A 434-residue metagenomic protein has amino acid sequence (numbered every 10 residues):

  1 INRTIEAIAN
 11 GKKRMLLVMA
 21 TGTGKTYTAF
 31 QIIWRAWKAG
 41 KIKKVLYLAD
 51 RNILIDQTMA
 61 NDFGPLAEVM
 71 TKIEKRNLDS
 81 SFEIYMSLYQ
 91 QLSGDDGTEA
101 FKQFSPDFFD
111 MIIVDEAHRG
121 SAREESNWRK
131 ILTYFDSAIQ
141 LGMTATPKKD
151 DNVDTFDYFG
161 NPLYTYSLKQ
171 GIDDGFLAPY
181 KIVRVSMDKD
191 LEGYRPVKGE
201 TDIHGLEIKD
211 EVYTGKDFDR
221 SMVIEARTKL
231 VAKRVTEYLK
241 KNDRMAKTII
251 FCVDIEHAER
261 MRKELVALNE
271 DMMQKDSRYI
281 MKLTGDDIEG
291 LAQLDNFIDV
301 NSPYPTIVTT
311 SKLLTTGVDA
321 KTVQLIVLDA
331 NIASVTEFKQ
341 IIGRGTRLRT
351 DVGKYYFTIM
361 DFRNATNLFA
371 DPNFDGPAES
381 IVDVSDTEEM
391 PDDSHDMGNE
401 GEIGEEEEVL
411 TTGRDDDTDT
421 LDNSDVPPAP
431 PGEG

Functional and structural regions predicted by a protein language model:
G11-I32: Walker A/P-loop
K38, N52-E74, E264-M273: Conserved helix-turn-beta segment of the N-terminal RecA-like "Helicase ATP-binding" lobe in SF1/SF2 helicases
D62-G97: Inter-Walker segment of RecA-like/P-loop motor cores
E83, T214-V308: Conserved C-terminal RecA-like helicase domain
Q90-Q91, M111, H118-R119, I280-M390: Conserved RecA-like P-loop NTPase helicase motor core
K102-G142: SF2 helicase catalytic motif II
V153-A246, R262: Interdomain helical connector at the RecA1-RecA2 junction of SF1/SF2 helicase-like NTPases
K216-V223, L230-R234, T366-G434: Long, largely alpha-helical accessory region at the distal end of helicase-like NTP-driven motors
